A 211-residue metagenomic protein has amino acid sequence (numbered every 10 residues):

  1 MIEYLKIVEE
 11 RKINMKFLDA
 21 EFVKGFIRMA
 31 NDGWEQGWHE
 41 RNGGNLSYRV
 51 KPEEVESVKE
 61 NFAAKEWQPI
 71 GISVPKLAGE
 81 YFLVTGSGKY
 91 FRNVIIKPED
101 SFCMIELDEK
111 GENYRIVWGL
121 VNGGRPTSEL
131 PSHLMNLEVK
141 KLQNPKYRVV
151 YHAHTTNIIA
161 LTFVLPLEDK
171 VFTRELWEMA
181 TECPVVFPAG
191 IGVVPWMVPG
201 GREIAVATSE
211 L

Functional and structural regions predicted by a protein language model:
Y4-L211: Glycine-rich flexible loops
